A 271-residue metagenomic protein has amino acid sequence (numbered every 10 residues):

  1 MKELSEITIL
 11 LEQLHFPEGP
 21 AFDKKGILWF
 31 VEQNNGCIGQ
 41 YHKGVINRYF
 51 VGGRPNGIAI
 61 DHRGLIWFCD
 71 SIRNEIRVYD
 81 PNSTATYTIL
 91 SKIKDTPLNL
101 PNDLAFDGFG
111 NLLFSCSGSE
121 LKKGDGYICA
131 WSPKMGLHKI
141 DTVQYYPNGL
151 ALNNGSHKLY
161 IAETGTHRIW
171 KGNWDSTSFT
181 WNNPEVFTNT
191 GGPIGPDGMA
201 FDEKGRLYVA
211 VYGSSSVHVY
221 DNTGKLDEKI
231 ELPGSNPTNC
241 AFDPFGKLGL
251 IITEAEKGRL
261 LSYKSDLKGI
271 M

Functional and structural regions predicted by a protein language model:
M1-Q13, K43-G44, W181-T188: A short helix->beta-strand "capping" segment at the edge of beta-propeller domains
M1-S5, K25, Q33-N35, C116 (+3 more regions): Blade/loop signatures of beta-propeller domains
L11-I27, V51-D70, E75, K94-E120 (+5 more regions): Beta-rich, blade/repeat-based domains predominating in secreted/periplasmic proteins but also intracellular
Q33-N34, S71-I72, S119-G126, T164-H167 (+2 more regions): Short, solvent-exposed loop/turn segments at conserved positions within beta-propeller repeat blades
C37-G39, E75-R77, G126-C129, R168-W170 (+2 more regions): A short loop-to-beta-strand structural motif that recurs across blades of beta-propeller domains
Y41-V45, D80-T84, W131-M135, N173-T177 (+2 more regions): Short loop/turn segments that connect beta-strands within beta-propeller blades
N47-V51, Y87-S91, H138-T142, T180-N189 (+2 more regions): Beta-propeller fold detector
R168, T188-D221: Loop/turn-rich, solvent-exposed surfaces of beta-rich toroidal or solenoidal domains
